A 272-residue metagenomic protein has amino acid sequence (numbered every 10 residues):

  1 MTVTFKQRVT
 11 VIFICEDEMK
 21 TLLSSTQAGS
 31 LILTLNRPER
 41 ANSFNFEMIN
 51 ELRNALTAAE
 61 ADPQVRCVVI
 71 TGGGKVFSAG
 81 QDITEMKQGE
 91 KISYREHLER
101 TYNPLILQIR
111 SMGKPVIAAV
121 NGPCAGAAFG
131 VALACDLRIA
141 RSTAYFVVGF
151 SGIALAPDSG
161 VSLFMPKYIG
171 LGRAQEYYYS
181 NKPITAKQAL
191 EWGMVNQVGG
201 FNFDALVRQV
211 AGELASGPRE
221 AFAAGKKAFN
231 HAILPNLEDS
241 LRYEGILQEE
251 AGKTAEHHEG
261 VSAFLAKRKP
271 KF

Functional and structural regions predicted by a protein language model:
M1-F5, V9-F13: Intrinsically disordered, low-complexity segments enriched in serine/proline and basic residues
I14-G73, L107: Conserved CoA-thioester-binding segment of acyl-CoA-metabolizing enzymes
M48-E51, L98-T101, V131, E244: Hydrophobic alpha-helical membrane-association signature
G72-Q108, C124, A154: Glycine- (often His-adjacent) and acidic-residue-rich active-site loop that binds/positions the CoA thioester
L107-F222, G245, E250-T254, E259-S262 (+1 more regions): Crotonase-fold acyl-CoA enzyme core
F229-P235: Short, charged, surface-exposed hinge/linker loops at domain edges that act as mobile lids or interdomain connectors
I233, K269-F272: Short C-terminal tail/terminal secondary-structure segment of NAD(P)H-dependent dehydrogenase/reductase domains
